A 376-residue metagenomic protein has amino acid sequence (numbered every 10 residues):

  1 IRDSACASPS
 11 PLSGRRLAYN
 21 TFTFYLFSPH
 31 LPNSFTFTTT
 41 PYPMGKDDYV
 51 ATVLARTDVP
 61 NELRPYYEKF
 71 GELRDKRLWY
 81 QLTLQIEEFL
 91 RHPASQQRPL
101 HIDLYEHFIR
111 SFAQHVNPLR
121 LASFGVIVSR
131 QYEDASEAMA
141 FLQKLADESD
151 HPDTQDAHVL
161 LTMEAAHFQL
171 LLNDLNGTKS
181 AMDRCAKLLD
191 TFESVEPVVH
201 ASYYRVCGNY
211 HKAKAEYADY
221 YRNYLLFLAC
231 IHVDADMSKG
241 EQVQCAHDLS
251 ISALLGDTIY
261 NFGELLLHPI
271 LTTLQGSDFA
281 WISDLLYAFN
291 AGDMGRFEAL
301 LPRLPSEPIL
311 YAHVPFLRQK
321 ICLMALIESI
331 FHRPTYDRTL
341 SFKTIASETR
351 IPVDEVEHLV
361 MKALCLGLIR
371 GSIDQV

Functional and structural regions predicted by a protein language model:
I1-S4: Conserved small/polar residues in nucleotide/adenosyl-binding loops
F37, P41-F141, T162: Eukaryote-biased activation of long, low-complexity terminal tails and linkers
P93-L104, R130-K144, N173-A186, D219-L226: Helix-turn-helix repeat elements of alpha-solenoid scaffolds
L119-A122, D156-L160, V199-A201, V243 (+1 more regions): Start-of-helix signal in alpha-solenoid helical-repeat scaffolds, especially tetratricopeptide repeats
Q143-D150, A186-T191, L228-V233: Amphipathic alpha-helical segments of tetratricopeptide repeats
E164, V199-N209, D248, S252 (+1 more regions): "A position-specific structural signal for the A-helix of alpha-solenoid helical repeats
K214-V360, L364-R370: Alpha-helical scaffold segments of alpha-solenoid architecture
